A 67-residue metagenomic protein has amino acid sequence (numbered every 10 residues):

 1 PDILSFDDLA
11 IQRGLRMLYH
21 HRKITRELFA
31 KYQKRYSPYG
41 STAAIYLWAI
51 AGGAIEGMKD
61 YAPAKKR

Functional and structural regions predicted by a protein language model:
P1-R67: Catalytic cores of DNA base-excision repair glycosylases
